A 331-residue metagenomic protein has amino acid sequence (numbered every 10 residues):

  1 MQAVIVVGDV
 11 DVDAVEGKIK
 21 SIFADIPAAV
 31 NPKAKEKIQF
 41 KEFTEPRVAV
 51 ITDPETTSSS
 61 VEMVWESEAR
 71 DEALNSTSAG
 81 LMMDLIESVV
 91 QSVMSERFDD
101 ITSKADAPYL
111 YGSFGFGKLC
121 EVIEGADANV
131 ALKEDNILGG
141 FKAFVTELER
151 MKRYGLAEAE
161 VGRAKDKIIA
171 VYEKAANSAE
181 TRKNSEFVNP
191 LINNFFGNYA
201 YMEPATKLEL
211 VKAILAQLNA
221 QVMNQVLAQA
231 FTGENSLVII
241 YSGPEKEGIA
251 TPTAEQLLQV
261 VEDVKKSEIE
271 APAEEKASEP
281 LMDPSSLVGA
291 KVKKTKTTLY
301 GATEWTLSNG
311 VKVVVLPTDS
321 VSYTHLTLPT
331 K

Functional and structural regions predicted by a protein language model:
M1, D25-E72, G80, D84-L138 (+4 more regions): Non-catalytic beta-strand/loop surface segments
M1-S21, N235-S236: Non-catalytic, conformational "gating/processing" segments within enzyme and secreted inhibitor domains
Q2-D11, K35-E36, V211-K212, G243-K246: Conserved short loop/turn motifs at secondary-structure junctions
D13-E16, E72, I249-A250: Extracytoplasmic/secreted cell-surface and envelope-processing proteins
I22-V30, E147-G155: A common structural junction motif
N235-T251, V321, L326: Well-structured core secondary-structure elements of compact alpha/beta domains
G243-D283: Soluble, acidic/polar mature domains that operate outside membranes
T327-K331: A short, hydrophobic C-terminal helix/tail in secreted or cell-surface proteins
